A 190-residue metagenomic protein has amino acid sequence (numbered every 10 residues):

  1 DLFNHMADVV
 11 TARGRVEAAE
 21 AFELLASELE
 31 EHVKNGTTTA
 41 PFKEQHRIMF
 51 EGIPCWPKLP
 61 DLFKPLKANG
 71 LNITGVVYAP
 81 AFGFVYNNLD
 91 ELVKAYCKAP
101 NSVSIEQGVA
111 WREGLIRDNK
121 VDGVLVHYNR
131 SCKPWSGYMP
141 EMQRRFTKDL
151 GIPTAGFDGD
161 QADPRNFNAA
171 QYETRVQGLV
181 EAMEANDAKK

Functional and structural regions predicted by a protein language model:
D1-A79, N101: A charged, amphipathic alpha-helical module
A7-T11, N35-G36, F84-N88, L115-D118: A broad, low-specificity signal for short, low-complexity segments enriched in glycine/proline and polar/charged
G14-E17, N87-E91: Secondary-structure junction/capping motif
F63-G75, A81, N88-A95, A99 (+1 more regions): Hydrophobic alpha/beta core scaffold segments
